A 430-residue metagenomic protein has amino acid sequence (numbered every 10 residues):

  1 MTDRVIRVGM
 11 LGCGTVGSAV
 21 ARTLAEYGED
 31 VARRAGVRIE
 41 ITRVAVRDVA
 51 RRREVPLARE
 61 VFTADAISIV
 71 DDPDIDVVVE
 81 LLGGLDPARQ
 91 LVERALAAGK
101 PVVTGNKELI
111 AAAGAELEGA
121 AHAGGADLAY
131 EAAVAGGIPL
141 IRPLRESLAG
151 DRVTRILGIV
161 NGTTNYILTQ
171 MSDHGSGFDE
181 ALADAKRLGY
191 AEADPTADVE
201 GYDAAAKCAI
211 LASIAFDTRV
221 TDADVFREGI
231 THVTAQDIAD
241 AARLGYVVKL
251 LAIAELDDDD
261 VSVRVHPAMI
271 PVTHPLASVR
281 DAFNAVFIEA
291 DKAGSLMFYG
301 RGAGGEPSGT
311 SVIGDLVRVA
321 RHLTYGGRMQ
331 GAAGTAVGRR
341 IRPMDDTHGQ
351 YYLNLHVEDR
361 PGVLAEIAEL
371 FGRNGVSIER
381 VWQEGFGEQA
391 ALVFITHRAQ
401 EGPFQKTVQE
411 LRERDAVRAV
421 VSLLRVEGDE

Functional and structural regions predicted by a protein language model:
M1-A98: N-terminal glycine-/serine-/threonine-rich beta1-alpha1-beta2 phosphate-ribose binding loop of Rossmann-like
P87-A98, G105-R145: Rossmann-fold NAD(P)-binding glycine/threonine-rich loop
V102-V103, I378: A short hydrophobic/small-residue beta-strand
H122-D203, I210: Rossmann-like NAD(P)H-binding beta-loop-alpha module
E180-S278, F283-A285: Substrate-binding/catalytic subdomain of NAD(P)-dependent oxidoreductase enzymes
I230, G294-L296, G300-E306: Glycine-rich phosphate/pyrophosphate-binding beta-alpha loops
H266-D291, G305, G372-G387: Low-complexity, glycine/alanine/valine/leucine- and proline-rich hydrophobic stretches
S311, L316-E430: A conserved regulatory-domain signal marking ACT and ACT-like small-molecule sensing domains and adjacent regulatory
